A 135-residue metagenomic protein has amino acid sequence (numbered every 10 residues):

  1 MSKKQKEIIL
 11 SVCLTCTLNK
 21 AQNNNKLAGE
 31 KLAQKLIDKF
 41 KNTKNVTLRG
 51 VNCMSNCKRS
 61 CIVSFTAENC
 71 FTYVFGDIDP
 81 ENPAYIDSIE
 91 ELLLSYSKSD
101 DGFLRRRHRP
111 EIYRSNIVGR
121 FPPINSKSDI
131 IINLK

Functional and structural regions predicted by a protein language model:
M1-N19, D129-K135: Polybasic, low-complexity association/targeting segments
K3-S11, A33-N56: Immediate flanking context of iron-sulfur cluster ligation sites
I8-N23, R49-A67: Local cysteine-cluster metal-coordination motifs and their immediate loop/turn environment, predominantly Fe-S cluster
Q22-N42, I89: Short, charged low-complexity linear segments at domain edges
Q34-D38, T72-F75, S88-E90, S99-D101: Glycine-rich loops and low-complexity Gly/Arg-rich segments that provide flexible linkers or classic glycine-based
N45-M54, K58, D79-R109: Short Fe-S-cluster ligation motifs
R59, S64-C70, L92-K135: Short flanking/linker segments adjacent to small metal-binding domains or redox-active Cys/His motifs
C70-N82: A charged helix-plus-loop insertion that forms the helical arch/lid used to bind and gate nucleic-acid substrates
